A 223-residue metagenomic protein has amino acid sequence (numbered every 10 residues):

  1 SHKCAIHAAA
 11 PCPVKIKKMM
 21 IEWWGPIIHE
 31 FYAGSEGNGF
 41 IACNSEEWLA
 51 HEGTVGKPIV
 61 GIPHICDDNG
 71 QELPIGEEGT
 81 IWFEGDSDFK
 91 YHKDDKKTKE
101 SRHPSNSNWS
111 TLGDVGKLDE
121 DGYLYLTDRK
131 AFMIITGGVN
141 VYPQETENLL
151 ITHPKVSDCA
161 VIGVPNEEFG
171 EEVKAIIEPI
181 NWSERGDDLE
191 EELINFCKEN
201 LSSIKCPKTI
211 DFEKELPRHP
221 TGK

Functional and structural regions predicted by a protein language model:
S1-H51, H64, N69: Gly/Ser/Thr-rich phosphate-binding loop
C4-H7, V161, D211-F212: Hydrophobic/anchoring residues in structured secondary elements
A9, A33, G56, G70 (+2 more regions): Active-site glycine-centered loops adjacent to acidic/histidine catalytic or metal-binding residues that shape
H29-E36, F40, V55-P58, I162-P165 (+1 more regions): Beta-strand->loop->alpha-helix junctions that form or flank phosphate-binding loops in nucleotide-handling enzymes
E47-T54, E100-P104: Short, P/G- and charge-enriched loop/turn segments at secondary-structure junctions
K57-V60, Q71-R102, V139-V141: Conserved ATP/PPi-binding loop(s) of AMP-dependent carboxylate-activating enzymes
D67-Q71, E78, E120-D121, K155 (+1 more regions): Residue-level recognition of short loop/turn positions
F83-G85, F89-K90, K99-E100, N108 (+3 more regions): AMP-binding/adenylate-forming catalytic core of the ANL superfamily
